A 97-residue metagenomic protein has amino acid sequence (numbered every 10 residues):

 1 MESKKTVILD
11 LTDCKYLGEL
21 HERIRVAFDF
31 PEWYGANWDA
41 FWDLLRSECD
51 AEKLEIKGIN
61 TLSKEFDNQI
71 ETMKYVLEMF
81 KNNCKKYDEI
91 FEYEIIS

Functional and structural regions predicted by a protein language model:
E2-S97: Positively charged, polar, low-complexity stretches
